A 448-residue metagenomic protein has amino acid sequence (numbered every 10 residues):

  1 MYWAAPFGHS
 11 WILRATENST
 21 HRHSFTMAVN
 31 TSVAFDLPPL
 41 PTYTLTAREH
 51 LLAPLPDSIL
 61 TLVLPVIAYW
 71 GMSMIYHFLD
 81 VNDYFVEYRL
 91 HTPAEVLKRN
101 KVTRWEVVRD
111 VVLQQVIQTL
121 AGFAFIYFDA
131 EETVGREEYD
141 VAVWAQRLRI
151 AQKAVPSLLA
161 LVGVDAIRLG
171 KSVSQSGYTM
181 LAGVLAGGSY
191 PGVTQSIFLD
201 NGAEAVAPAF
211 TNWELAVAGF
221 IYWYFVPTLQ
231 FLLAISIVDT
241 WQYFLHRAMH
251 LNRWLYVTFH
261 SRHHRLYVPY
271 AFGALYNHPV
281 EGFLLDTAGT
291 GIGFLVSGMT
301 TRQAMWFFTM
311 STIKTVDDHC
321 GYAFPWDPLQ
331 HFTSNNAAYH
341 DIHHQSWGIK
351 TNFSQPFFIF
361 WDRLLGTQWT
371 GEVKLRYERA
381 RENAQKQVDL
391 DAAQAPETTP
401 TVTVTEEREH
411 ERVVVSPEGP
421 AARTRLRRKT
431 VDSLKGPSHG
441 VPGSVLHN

Functional and structural regions predicted by a protein language model:
Y2-L51, L55, Y76-N82, Y88-N100 (+1 more regions): Cytosolic/stromal cytosol-facing helical appendages immediately following the last transmembrane segment
Y2-W213: Extreme N-terminal flexible tails
L60, L64, Q230, A234 (+3 more regions): Aromatic-acidic/polar surface patches that form glycan- and anion
G122, Y127-L255, P269-N336, A384 (+1 more regions): Hydrophobic transmembrane alpha-helical segments that form the core helix bundle of multi-pass membrane enzymes
